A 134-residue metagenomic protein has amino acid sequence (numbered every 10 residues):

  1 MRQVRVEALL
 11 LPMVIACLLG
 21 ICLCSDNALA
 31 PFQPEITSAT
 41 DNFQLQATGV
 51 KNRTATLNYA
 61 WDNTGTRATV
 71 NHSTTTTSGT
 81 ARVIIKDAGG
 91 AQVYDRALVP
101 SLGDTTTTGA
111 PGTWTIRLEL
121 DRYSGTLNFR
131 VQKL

Functional and structural regions predicted by a protein language model:
M1-D26: Sec-dependent bacterial lipoprotein signal peptides
D26-D62: Transition segment at domain starts
A55-T76: Short, surface-exposed binding/anchoring microloops in extracellular/periplasmic proteins
Y59, L102-T108: Exposed aromatic-hydrophobic patches
T66-H72, T106-S124: Noncatalytic modules at the cell exterior or secretory-pathway interfaces, chiefly beta-strand-rich lectin/adhesion
S78-D95, Q132: Short, surface-exposed beta-strand/strand-loop-strand elements in extracellular ectodomains
A81, E119-L134: Edge beta-strands of jelly-roll/beta-sandwich modules across compartments, strongly enriched in secreted/luminal
